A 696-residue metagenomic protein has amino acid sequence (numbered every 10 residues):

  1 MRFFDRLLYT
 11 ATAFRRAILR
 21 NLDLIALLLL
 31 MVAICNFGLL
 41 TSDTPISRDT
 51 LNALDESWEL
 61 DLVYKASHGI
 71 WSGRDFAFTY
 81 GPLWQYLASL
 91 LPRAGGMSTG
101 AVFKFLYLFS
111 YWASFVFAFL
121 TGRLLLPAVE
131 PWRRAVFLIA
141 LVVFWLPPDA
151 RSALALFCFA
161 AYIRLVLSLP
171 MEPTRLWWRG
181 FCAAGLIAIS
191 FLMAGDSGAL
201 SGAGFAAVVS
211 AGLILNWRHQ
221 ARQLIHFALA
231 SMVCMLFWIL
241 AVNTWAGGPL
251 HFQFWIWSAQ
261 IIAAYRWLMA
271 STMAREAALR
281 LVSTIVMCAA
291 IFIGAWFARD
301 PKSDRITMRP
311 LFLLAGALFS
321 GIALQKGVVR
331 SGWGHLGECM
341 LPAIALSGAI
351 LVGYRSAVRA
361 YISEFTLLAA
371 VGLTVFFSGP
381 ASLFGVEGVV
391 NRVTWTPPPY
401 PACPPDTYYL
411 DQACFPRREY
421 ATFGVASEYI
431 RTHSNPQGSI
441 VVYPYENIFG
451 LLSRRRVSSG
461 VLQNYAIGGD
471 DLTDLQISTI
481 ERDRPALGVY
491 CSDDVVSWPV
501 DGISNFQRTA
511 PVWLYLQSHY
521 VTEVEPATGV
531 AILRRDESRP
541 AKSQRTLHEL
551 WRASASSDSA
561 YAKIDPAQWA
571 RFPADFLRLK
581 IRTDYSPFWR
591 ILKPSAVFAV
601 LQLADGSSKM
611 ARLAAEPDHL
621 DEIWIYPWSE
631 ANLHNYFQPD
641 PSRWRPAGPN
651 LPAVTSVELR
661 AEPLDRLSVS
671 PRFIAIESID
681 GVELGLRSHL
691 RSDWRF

Functional and structural regions predicted by a protein language model:
M1-L40: Start-transfer (signal-anchor) and selected internal transmembrane alpha helices of multi-pass inner/ER membrane
T12-R16, W177, A228-L236, Y354-N391: Signature aromatic-anchored transmembrane alpha helix within multi-pass, membrane-resident enzymes that catalyze glycan
M31-I34, Y80, S197-A199, C234 (+6 more regions): Extracytoplasmic
C35-Q85, L90-F109, F144-R151, G195-L313 (+4 more regions): Transmembrane catalytic cores of multi-pass membrane glycosyltransferases and polysaccharide-assembly enzymes
F105-A128: Transmembrane-helix motifs of polytopic, lipid-linked glycan transferases
E130-L138, C158, L165-S190, H219-A230 (+1 more regions): Short hydrophobic alpha-helices at membrane interfaces in multi-pass membrane enzymes
A140-V143, R179-S197, S201-A206, V233 (+1 more regions): Membrane-interface alpha helices of multi-pass inner-membrane proteins
F157, A199-L200, V329-F365, L383-G385: Hydrophobic/aromatic-rich transmembrane helices and adjacent perimembrane loops
